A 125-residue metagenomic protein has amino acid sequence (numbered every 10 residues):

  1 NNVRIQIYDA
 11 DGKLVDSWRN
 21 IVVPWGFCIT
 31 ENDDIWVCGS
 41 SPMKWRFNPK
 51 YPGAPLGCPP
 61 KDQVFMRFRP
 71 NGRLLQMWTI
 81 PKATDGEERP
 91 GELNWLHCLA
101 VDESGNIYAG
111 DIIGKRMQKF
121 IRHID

Functional and structural regions predicted by a protein language model:
N1-D125: Eukaryotic scaffold repeat domains enriched in small/polar residues
